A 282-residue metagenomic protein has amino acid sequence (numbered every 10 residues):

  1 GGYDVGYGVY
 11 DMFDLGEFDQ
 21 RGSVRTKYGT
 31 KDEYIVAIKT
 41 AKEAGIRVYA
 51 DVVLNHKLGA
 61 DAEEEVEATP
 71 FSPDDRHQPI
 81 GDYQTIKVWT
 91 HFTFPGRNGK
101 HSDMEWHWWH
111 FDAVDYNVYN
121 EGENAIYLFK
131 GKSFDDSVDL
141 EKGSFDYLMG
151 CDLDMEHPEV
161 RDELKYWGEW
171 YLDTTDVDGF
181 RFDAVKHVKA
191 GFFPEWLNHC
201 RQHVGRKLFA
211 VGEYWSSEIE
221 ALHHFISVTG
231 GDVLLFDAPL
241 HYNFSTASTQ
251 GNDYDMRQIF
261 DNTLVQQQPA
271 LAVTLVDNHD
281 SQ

Functional and structural regions predicted by a protein language model:
G1, V48-V52, R181-F182: Short beta-strand segments at enzyme active-site cores
G2-G8, R25, V52-V53, G59-S72 (+1 more regions): Short, solvent-exposed loop/turn and secondary-structure capping segments
G2-Y34, K39, P70-D154: Aromatic- and acidic-residue-enriched carbohydrate-binding clefts of CAZyme catalytic domains
G8-K31, G59, V114, D146-R161 (+3 more regions): The substrate-binding groove and active-site-proximal loops of carbohydrate-active enzymes, especially glycoside
Q20, H56, A60, A190 (+1 more regions): Surface-exposed, flexible loop/turn segments at secondary-structure boundaries
T26-A60: Substrate-binding cleft of carbohydrate-active enzyme catalytic domains
A37-I38, K42, I46, E65 (+4 more regions): Active-site-proximal helices and loops of the catalytic beta/alpha 8
G143-F145, D162, L264-Q267: Short hydrophobic/aromatic segments of transmembrane alpha-helices and their interfaces
